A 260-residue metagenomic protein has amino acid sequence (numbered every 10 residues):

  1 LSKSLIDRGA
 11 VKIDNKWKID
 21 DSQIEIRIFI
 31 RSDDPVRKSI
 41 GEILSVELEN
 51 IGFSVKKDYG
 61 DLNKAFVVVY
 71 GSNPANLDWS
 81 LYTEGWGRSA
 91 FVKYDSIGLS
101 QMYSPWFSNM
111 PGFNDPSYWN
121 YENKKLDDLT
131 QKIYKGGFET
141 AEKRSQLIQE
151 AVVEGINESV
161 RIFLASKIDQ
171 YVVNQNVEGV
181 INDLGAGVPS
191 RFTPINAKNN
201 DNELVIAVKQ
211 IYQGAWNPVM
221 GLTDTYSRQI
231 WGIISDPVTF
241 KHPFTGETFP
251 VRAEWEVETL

Functional and structural regions predicted by a protein language model:
L1, K56-F66, Y94-N174, E256 (+1 more regions): Extracytoplasmic/peripheral linker and loop segments enriched in polar/acidic and small residues with frequent Thr/Pro
L1-V46, N50, E150, K198 (+3 more regions): Append "and occasionally in soluble cytosolic enzymes with long acidic Gly/Pro-rich linkers
K3-A10, S45-F53, P74-A75, G87 (+4 more regions): Sec-exported extracytoplasmic/periplasmic mature domains
S32-V36, L62-K64, W86-F91, D169-V172 (+1 more regions): Solvent-exposed loop/turn segments at secondary-structure junctions within structured extracellular/periplasmic domains
K38-E42, V68, V92-I97, Q175-V177 (+1 more regions): Short, solvent-exposed loop/turn and secondary-structure capping segments
E42-I51, N63-S80: Short helices/loops that flank or line small-molecule/ion binding pockets
V68, A75-G85, F163-L164, I206: Paired acidic/hydrophobic, glycine-rich loop segments that form the ligand-binding mouth/hinge of periplasmic-binding
Q101, F107-M110, Y171-A215, L222-Y226: Long beta-strand-rich cores associated with HINT superfamily self-processing modules
